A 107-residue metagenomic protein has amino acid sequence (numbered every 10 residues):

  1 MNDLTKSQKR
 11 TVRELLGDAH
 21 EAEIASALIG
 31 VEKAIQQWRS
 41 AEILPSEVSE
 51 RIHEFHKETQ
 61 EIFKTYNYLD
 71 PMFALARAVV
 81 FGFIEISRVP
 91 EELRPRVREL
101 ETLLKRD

Functional and structural regions predicted by a protein language model:
M1-D107: Acidic, Ser/Pro/Thr-rich low-complexity regulatory regions and the short amphipathic helical interaction modules they
